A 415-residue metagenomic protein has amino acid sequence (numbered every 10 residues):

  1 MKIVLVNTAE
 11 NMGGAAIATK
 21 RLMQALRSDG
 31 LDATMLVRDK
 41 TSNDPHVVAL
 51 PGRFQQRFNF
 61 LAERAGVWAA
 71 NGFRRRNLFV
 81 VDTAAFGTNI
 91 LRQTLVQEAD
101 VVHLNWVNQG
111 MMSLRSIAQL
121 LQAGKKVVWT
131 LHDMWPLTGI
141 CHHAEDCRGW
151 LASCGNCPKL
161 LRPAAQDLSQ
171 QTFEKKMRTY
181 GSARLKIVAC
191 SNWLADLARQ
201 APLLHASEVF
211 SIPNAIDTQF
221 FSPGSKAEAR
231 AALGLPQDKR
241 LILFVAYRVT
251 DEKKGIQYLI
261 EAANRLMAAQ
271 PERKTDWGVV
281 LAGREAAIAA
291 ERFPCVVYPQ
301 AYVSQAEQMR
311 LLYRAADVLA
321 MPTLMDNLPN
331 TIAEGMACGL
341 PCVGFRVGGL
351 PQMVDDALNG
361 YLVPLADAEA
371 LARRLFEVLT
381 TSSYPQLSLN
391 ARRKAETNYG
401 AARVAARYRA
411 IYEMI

Functional and structural regions predicted by a protein language model:
W193, A215: Carbohydrate-associated surface elements
P236-K254, I260-A263: Conserved donor-binding/catalytic core segment of Leloir-type glycosyltransferases
K274-D276, A282-R310: Nucleotide-activated donor-binding/catalytic signature segment of Leloir-type glycosyltransferases, i.e., the conserved
L311-A316: Short alpha-helical donor nucleotide-sugar binding micro-motif in glycosyltransferases
L324: Aromatic "clamp/platform" in nucleotide-sugar-dependent glycosyltransferases that forms part of the donor/acceptor
P341-G344, V354: Short hydrophobic beta-strand element within catalytic cores of glycosyltransferases and related nucleotide-activated
D356-A357, Y361-A368, E377-S382: Conserved acidic donor-binding segment of nucleotide-sugar-dependent glycosyltransferases
A370, S383-N398, R407-A410: A short, well-ordered alpha-helix in the C-terminal region of glycosyltransferases
